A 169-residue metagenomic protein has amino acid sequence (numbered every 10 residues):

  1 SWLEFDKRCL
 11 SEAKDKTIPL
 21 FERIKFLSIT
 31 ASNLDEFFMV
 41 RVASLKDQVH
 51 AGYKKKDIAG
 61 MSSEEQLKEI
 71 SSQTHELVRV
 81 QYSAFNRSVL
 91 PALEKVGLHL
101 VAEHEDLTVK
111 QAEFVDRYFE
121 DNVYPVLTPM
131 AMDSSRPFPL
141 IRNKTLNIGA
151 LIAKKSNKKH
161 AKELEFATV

Functional and structural regions predicted by a protein language model:
S1-V169: N-terminal non-catalytic structural scaffold regions of very large proteins
